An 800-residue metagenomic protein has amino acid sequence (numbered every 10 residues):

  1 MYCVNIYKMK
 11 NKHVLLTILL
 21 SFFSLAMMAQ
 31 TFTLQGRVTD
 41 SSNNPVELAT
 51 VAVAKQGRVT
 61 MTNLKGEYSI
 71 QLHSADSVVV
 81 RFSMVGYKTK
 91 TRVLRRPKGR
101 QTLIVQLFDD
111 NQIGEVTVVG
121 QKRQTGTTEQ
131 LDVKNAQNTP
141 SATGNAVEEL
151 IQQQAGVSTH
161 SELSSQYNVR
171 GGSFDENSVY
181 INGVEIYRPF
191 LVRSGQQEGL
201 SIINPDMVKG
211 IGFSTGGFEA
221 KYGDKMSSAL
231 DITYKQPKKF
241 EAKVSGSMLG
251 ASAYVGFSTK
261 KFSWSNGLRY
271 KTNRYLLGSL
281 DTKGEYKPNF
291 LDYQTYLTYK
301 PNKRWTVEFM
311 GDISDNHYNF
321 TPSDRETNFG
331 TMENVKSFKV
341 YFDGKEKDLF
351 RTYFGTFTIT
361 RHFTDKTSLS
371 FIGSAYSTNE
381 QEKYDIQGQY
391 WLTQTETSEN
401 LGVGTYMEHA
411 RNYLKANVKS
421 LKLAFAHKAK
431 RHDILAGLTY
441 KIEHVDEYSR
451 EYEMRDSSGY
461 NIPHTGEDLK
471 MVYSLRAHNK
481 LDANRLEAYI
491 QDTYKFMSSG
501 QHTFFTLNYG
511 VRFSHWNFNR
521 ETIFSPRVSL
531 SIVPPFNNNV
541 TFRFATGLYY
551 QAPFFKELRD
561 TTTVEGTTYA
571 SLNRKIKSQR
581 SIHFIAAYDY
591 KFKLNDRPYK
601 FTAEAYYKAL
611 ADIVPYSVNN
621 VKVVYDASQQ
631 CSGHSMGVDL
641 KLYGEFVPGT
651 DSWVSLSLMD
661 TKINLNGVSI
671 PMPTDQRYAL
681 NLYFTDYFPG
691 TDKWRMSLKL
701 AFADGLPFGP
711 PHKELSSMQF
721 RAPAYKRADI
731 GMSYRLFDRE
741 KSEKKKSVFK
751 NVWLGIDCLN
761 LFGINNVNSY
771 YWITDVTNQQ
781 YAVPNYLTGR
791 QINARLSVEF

Functional and structural regions predicted by a protein language model:
T39-S41, A49-A54, R81-K88, P97-P140 (+3 more regions): Short, acidic, small-residue-rich periplasmic hinge/interaction motif at the N-terminus of Gram-negative outer-membrane
S69-Q71, E185-F213: Short acidic/polar hinge/loop motifs at secondary-structure boundaries that mediate gating or recognition
E148-R188: Extracytoplasmic beta-strand/coil segments of soluble accessory domains associated with Gram-negative outer-membrane
K243, S247-Y270, K283-S323, E346-F371 (+1 more regions): Transmembrane beta-barrel wall of Gram-negative outer-membrane proteins
K300-D315, K345-N519, T602-A605, W653: Face-selective signature of the C-terminal outer-membrane beta-barrel domain
S368-S374, K575-Q629, H634, L754-L759 (+1 more regions): Membrane-embedded beta-barrel scaffold of Gram-negative outer-membrane proteins
K495, G500-Q501, Y606-A609, S628-G709: Gram-negative outer-membrane beta-barrel transporters
G649-S652, F702-G709, Y734-F800: C-terminal beta-signal and adjacent terminal beta-strands/loops of Gram-negative outer-membrane beta-barrel proteins
